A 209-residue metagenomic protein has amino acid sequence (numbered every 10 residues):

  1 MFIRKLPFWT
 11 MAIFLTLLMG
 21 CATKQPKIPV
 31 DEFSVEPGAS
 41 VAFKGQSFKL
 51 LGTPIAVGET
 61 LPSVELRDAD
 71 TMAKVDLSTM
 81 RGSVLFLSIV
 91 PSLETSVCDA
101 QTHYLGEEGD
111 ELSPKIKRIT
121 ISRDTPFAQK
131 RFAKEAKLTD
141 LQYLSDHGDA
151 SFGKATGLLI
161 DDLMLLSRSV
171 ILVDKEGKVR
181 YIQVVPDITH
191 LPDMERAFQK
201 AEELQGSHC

Functional and structural regions predicted by a protein language model:
F2-F8, L15-R67: N-terminal targeting signals for export/organelle localization
T60, V84, L165-S167: Short, small/polar residue-rich loop motifs at catalytic or cofactor-binding pockets
R67-D68, V173: Hydrophobic alpha-helical segments, especially N-terminal targeting/anchoring helices
D70-T71, E176: Residue-level recognition of short loop/turn positions
V75-L105: Short active-site neighborhood of thiol/selenol oxidoreductases, capturing the structured segment around
D99-L138, Y143, A150-F152: Structural microenvironment flanking redox-active thiols in thiol-disulfide oxidoreductases
L141, I160-I171: Structural micro-motif
L166-C209: Thiol-/selenol-based redox modules, centered on thioredoxin-like and closely related oxidoreductase domains
